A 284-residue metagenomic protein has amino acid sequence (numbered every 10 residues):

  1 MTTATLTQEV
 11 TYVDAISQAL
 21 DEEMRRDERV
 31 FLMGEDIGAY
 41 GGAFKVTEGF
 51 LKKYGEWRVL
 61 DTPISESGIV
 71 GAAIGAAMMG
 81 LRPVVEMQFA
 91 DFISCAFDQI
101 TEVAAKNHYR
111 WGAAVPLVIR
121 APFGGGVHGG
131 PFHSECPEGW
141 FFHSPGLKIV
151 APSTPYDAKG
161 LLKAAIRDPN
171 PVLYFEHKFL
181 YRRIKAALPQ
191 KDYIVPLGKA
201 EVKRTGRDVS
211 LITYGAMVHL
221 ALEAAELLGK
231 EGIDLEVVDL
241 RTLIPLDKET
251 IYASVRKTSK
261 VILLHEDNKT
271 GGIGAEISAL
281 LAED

Functional and structural regions predicted by a protein language model:
M1-F175, L180: Thiamine diphosphate
F44-K53, G112-P116, R120, G126 (+1 more regions): Thiamine diphosphate
